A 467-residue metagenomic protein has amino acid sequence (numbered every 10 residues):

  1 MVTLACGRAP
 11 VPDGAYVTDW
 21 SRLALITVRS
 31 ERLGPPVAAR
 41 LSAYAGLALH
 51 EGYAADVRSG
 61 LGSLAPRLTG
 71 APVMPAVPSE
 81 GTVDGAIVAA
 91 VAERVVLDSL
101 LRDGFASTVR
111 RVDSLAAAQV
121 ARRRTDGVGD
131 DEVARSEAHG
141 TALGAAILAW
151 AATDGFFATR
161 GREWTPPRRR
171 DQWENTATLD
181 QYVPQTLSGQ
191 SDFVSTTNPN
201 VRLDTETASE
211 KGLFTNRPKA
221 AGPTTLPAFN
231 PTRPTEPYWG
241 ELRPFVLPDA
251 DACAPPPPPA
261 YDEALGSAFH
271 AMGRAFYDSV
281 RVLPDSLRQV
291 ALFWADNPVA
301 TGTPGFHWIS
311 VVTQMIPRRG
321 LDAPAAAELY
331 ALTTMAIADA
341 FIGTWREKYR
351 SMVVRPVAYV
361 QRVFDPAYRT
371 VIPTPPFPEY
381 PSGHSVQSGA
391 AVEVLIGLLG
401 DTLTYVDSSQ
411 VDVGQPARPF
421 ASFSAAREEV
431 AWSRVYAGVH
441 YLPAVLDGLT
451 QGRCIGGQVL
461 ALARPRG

Functional and structural regions predicted by a protein language model:
A9-G467: Acidic/polar surface patches and capping/hinge elements
